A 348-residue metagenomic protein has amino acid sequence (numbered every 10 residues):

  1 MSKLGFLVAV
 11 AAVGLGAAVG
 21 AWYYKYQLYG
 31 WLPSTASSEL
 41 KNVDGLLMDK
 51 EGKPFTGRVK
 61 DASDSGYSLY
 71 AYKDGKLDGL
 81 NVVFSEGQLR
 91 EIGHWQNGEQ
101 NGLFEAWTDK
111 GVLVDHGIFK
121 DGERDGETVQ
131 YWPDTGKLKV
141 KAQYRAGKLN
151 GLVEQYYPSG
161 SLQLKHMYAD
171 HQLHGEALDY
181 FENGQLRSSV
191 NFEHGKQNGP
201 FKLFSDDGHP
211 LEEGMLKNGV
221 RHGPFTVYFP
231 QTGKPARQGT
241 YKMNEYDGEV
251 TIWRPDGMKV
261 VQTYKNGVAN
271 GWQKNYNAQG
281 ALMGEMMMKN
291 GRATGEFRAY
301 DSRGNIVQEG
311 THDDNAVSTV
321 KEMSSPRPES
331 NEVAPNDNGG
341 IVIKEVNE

Functional and structural regions predicted by a protein language model:
S2-E348: Glycine/tyrosine- and acidic-biased, solvent-exposed loop/turn segments at the edges of beta-strands
